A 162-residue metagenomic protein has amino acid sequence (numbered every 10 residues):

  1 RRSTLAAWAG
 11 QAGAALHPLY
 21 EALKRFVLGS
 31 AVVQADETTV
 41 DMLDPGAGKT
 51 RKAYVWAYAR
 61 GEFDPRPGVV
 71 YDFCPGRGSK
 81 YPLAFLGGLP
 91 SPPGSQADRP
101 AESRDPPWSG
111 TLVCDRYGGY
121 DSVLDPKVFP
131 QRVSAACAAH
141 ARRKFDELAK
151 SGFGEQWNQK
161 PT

Functional and structural regions predicted by a protein language model:
R1-T162: Catalytic center-proximal scaffold of phosphoryl-transfer enzymes
